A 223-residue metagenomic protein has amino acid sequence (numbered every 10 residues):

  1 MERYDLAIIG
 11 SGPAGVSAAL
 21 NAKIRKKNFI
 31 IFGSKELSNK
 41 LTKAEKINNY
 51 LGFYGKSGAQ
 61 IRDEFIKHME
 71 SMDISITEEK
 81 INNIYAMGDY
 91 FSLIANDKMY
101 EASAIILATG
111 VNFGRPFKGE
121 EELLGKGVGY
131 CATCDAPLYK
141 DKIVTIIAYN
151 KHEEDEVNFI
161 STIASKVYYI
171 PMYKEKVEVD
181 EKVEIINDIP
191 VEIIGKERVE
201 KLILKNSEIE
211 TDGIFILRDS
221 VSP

Functional and structural regions predicted by a protein language model:
M1-A7, I76-D141, K201-L204, F215: FAD-binding core/adjacent interface of flavoenzyme oxidoreductases
R3, I8-S34, F113, L124 (+2 more regions): Rossmann-like dinucleotide/flavin-binding elements
R3, K35-G58: Conserved N-terminal glycine-rich FAD pyrophosphate-binding loop of Rossmann-like flavoproteins
K40-T42, A132, L138-D141, V177-E181 (+1 more regions): Short, charged, surface-exposed secondary-structure boundary motifs
E45-N48, K56-Q60, S71, K118-K126: Residues at secondary-structure transition points
I47-L51, I147, I185-I186: Short, hinge-like loop/turn segments at secondary-structure boundaries
M69-G88, S92-I94, Y100, T162-P223: A Rossmann-like FAD-binding core segment of flavoenzymes
